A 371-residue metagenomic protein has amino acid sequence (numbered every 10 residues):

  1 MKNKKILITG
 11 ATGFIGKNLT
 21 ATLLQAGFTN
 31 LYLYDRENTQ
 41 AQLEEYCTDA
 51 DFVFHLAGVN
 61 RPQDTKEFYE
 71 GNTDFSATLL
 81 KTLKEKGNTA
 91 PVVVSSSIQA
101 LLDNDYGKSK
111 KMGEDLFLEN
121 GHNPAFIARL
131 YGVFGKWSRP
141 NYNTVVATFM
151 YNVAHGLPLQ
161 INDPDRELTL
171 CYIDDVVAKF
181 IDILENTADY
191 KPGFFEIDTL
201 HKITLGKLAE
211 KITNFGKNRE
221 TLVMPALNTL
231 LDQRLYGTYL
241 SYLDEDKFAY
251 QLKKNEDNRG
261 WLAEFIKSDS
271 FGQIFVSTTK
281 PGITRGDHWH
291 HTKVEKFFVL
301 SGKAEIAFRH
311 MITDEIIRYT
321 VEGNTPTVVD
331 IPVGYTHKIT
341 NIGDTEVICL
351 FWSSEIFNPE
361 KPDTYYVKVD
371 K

Functional and structural regions predicted by a protein language model:
I6-T22: N-terminal Rossmann NAD(P)H-binding glycine-rich loop of SDR-like oxidoreductase domains
N38-K86, Q99-D103: NAD(P)H-binding glycine-rich loop region in Rossmannoid oxidoreductase-like domains and their noncatalytic homologs
A77-K111, A125-A128: Conserved Rossmann-fold NAD(P)-dependent oxidoreductase catalytic core, especially the SDR/UDP-sugar
D115-R139, A147-Y151, L157-R166: Conserved beta-loop-beta element that borders a ligand/cofactor-binding pocket
P140-T148, D165-E185, G206-E210: Substrate-positioning beta->alpha
D182, N186-K254: Mid/C-terminal beta-alpha module of Rossmann-like enzyme folds, strongest in SDR-family dehydrogenases/epimerases
F248-D287: A short glycine-rich, His/Asp/Glu-containing loop-to-beta-strand
M311-V333: Short acidic-glycine-tyrosine-enriched beta hairpin
